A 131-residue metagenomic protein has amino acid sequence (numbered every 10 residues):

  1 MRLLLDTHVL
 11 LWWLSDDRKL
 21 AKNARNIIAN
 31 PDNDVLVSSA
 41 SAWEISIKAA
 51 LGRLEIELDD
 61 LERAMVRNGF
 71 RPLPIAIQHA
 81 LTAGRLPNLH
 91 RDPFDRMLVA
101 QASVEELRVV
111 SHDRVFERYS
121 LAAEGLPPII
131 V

Functional and structural regions predicted by a protein language model:
M1-V37, A50-R63, E105, E124 (+1 more regions): Short, well-structured N-terminal submotif of metal-dependent ribonuclease cores
L5, W43, H112: Active-site flanking residues adjacent to catalytic metal/cofactor-binding acidic residues
V9, S41-A42, H79, L98 (+1 more regions): Alpha-helix capping/helix-boundary segments
S38, E57, I75, H112: Replace "coordinates the UDP/GDP/TDP-sugar" with "coordinates nucleotide-activated sugar donors
L61-L89: Acidic catalytic patch
F94: Acidic donor-binding loop at a coil-to-helix junction in glycosyltransferase catalytic cores that engages
V99-V131: Acidic, PIN/NYN-like endoribonuclease modules and their adjacent C-terminal/linker elements
